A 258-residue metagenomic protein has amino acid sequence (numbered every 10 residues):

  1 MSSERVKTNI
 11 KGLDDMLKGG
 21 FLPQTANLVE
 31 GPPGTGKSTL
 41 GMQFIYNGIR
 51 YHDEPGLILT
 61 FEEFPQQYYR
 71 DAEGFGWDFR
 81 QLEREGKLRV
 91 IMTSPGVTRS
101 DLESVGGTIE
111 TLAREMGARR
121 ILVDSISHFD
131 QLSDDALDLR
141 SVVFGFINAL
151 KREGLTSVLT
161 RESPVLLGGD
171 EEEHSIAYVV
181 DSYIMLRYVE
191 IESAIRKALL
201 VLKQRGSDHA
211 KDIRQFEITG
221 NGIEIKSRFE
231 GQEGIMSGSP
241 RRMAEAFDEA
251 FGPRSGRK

Functional and structural regions predicted by a protein language model:
M1-E4, G107, R114-M116, R187-R257: Conserved P-loop NTPase
T8-G20: Pre-Walker A adenine-sensing motif
L13, V29, G56, D124 (+2 more regions): Conserved RecA-like P-loop NTPase ATPase core
N27, T98-Y183, I191: P-loop NTPase motor core
N27-L28, P32-R99: Conserved P-loop
H52-P55, G86-K87, G154-L155, V179-S182 (+3 more regions): Short glycine-/polar-rich loops that comprise or flank the Walker A/P-loop and associated switch/sensor motifs
E62-Q66, G74, S94-R99, I126-F129 (+6 more regions): Conserved nucleotide-binding/hydrolysis micro-motifs of P-loop NTPases
